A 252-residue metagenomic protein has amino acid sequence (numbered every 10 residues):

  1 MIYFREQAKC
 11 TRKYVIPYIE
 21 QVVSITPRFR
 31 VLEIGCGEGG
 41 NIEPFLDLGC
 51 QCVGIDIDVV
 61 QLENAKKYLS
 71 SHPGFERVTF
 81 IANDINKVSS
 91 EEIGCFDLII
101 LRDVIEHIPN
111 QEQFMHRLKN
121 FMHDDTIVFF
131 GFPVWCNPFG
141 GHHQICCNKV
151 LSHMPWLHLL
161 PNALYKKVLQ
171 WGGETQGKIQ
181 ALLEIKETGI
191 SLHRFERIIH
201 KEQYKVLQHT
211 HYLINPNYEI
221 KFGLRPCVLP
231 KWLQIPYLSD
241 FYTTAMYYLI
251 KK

Functional and structural regions predicted by a protein language model:
M1-G94, L98, M115, I214-P216 (+2 more regions): Conserved N-terminal segment of class I S-adenosyl-L-methionine
F29, D125-T126: Surface-exposed loop/turn positions
E43, N64, N110-Q111, F139-G141: Short glycine-/acidic-enriched loop or helix-start segments at secondary-structure transitions that form or flank
K87, E106, N137: Active-site micro-motifs of SAM-dependent methyltransferase domains
L101-R102: A short beta-strand submotif of the Rossmann-like class I SAM-dependent methyltransferase core that lines
I108-P109, M122-H123: Helix-to-beta-strand junctions that scaffold the AdoMet/dcAdoMet cofactor pocket in Class I SAM-dependent enzymes
E112-R117, I127-Y248: S-adenosyl-L-methionine-dependent methyltransferase catalytic module, highlighting the catalytic core
I250-K252: Active-site beta-strand termini and strand-to-loop segments that position acidic
